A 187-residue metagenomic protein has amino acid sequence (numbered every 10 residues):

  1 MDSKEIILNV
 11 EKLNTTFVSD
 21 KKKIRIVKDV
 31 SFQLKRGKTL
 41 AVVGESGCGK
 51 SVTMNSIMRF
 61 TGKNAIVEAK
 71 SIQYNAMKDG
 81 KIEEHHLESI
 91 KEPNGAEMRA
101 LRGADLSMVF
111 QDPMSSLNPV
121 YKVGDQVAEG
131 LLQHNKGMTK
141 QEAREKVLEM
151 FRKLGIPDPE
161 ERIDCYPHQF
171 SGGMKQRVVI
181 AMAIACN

Functional and structural regions predicted by a protein language model:
M1-N187: ABC transporter nucleotide-binding domains
